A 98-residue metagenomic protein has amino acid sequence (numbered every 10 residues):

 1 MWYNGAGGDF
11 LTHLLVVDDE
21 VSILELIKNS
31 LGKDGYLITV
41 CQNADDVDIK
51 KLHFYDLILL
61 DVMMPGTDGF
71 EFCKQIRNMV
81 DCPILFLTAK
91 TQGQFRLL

Functional and structural regions predicted by a protein language model:
V21-T39: Two-component/phosphorelay signaling modules centered on CheY-like receiver
L24, P65, Q92: The feature encodes the CheY-like receiver
V40-L57: Acidic, metal-coordinating helix/loop segments flanking the phosphotransfer/catalytic sites of two-component signaling
Q42-N43, D68-E71, F95: Acidic catalytic/metal-coordinating carboxylates
F54-D56, M79-I84: His-Asp phosphorelay/catalytic-motif detector in bacterial-type signaling
D61, T88: Active-site residues of response regulator receiver
D68-V80: Short amphipathic alpha-helix used as the core "switch/output" element in two-component signaling
M79, K90-Q92: Short, conserved "switch-loop" micro-motifs in signal-transduction and mechanochemical regulators
